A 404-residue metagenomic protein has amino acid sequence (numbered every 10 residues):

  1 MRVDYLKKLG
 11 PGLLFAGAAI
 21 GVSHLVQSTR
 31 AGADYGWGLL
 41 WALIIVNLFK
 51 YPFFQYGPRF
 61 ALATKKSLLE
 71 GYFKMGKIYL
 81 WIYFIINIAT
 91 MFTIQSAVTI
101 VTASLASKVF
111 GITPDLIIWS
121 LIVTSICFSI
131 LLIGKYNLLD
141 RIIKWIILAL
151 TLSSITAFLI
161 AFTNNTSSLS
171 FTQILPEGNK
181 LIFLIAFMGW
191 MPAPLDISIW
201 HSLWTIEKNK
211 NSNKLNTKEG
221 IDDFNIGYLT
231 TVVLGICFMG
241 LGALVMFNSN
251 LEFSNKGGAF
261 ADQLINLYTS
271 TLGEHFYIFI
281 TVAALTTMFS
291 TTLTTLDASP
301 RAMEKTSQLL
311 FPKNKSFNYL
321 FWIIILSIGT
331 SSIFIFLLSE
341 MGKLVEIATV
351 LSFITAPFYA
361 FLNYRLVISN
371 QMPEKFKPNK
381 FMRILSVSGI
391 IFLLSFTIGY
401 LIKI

Functional and structural regions predicted by a protein language model:
G12, F84, V109-L132, L148-L159 (+2 more regions): Transmembrane alpha-helical segments of multi-pass small-molecule transport proteins
F15, A42-G71, I82-I94: Juxtamembrane transmembrane-helix boundary signature
S28-R30, Q55-I78, A106, F110 (+3 more regions): Flexible loop linkers connecting adjacent transmembrane helices in multi-pass alpha-helical membrane transporters
R30-Q55, E70-K74, I78-L80, I182 (+1 more regions): Extracellular loop-to-transmembrane helix junctions
L43-Y56, E219-S249: Selective recognition of specific alpha-helical transmembrane segments in multi-pass small-molecule
A63, L80-G111, S120, M288-S307 (+2 more regions): Hydrophobic transmembrane alpha-helices that form the core helical bundles of multi-pass secondary transporters
I122, I130-A161, L175-G178, E346-A356 (+1 more regions): Membrane-interface loop-to-helix entry segments
L148-L175, L184-L203, Y359-E374, F396-I404: Hydrophobic alpha-helical segments and their helix-loop junctions in multi-pass secondary transporters
